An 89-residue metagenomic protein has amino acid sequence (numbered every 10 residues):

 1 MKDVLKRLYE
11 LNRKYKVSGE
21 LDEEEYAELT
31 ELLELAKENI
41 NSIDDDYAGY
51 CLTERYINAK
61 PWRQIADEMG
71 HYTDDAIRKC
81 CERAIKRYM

Functional and structural regions predicted by a protein language model:
M1-S42, R63, D67-G70: N-terminal interaction/assembly modules
N12, E54-Y56, D67, C81: Broad hydrophobic/π-residue packing in well-ordered secondary structure
N39, E54, A84-R87: Short alpha-helical scaffold segments that flank and stabilize functional sites
I43-K60: Short amphipathic alpha helix immediately N-terminal
C51, W62, D74-R78: Helix-turn-helix DNA-binding helix
I57, P61-Q64, T73, K86: Short, surface-exposed, charged/polar-biased interaction segments
G70-M89: DNA-recognition helix of helix-turn-helix
